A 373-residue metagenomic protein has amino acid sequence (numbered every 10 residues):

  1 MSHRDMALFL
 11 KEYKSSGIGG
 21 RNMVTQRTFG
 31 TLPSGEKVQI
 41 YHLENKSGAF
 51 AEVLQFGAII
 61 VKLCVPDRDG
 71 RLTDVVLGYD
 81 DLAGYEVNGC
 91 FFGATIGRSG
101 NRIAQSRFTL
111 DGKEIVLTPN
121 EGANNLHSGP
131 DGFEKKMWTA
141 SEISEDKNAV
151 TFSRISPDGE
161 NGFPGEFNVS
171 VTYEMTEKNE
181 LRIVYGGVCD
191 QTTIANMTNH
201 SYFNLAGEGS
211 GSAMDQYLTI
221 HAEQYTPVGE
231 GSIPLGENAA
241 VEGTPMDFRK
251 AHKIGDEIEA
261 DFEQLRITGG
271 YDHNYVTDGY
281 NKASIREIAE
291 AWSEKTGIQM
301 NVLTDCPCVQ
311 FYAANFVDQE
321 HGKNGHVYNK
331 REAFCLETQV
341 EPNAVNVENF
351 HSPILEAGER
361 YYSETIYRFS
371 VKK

Functional and structural regions predicted by a protein language model:
R4, F9-N22: Short, Lys/Arg-enriched N-terminal segments with co-localized hydrophobic residues within the first ~10-30 amino acids
I18-K373: An exposed, glycine/acidic-rich loop-and-rim segment of catalytic or binding clefts
